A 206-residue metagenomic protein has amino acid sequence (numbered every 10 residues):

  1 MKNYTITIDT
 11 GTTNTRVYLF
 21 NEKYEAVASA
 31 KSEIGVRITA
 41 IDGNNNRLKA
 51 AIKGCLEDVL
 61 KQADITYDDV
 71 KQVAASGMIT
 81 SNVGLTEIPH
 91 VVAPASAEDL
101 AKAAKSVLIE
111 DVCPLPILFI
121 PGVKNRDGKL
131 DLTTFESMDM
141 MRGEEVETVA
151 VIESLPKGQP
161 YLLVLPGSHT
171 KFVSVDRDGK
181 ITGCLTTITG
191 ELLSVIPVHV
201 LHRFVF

Functional and structural regions predicted by a protein language model:
T5-D9, V70-A74, Y161-L165: Short glycine-aspartate micro-motif
T7-R47: Short glycine-rich, Thr/Ser-proximal phosphate-binding strand/loop in the N-terminal lobe of ATP-dependent enzymes
I8-N14, M78, V164-H169, T189: A short acidic Gly-Thr/Ser loop motif
T10, T66, I109-V112, E153-G158 (+1 more regions): Solvent-exposed alpha-helices and their adjacent loops that cap or buttress functional pockets in soluble metabolic
N21-A26, E87-D99, R177-I181: A glycine- and small-aliphatic-rich helix-loop capping segment at beta-alpha/alpha-beta transitions that lines
R37-G43, R126-F206: Glycine-rich phosphate-binding loop plus the immediately following alpha-helix
L48-A63: Short, well-ordered amphipathic alpha-helical segments that serve as non-catalytic structural scaffolds within diverse
Q62-M138: Short beta-strand-loop/turn "lid" adjacent to the catalytic site in phosphate-handling enzymes
